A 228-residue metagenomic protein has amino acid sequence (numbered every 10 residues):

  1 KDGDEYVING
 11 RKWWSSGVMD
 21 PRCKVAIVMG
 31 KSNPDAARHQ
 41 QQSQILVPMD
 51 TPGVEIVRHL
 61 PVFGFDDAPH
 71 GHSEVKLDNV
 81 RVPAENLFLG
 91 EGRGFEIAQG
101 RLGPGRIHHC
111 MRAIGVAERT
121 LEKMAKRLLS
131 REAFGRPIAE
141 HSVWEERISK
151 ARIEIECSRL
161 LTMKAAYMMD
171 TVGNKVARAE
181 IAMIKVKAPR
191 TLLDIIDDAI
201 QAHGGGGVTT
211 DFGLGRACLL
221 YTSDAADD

Functional and structural regions predicted by a protein language model:
K1-D2: Structural alpha/beta core scaffold segments of enzyme domains
E5, N9-V57: A short core secondary-structure module
E5-Y6, E74-V80, G90-F95, Q99-S223: Alpha-helical interface subdomain recognition
V18-P21, A37, F65-P69, L102 (+1 more regions): Short alpha-helix boundary/capping segments
P21-C23, Q40, H70-H72, G213 (+1 more regions): Short, solvent-exposed loop/turn segments at the edges of secondary structure
H39, E55-R58, A84-E91: Short, charged, solvent-exposed linker or helix-capping segments at domain edges/interfaces that act as flexible hinges
P52-N79: Flexible, small-/acidic-enriched active-site or ligand-binding loops
D224-D228: A short, hydrophobic C-terminal helix/tail in secreted or cell-surface proteins
